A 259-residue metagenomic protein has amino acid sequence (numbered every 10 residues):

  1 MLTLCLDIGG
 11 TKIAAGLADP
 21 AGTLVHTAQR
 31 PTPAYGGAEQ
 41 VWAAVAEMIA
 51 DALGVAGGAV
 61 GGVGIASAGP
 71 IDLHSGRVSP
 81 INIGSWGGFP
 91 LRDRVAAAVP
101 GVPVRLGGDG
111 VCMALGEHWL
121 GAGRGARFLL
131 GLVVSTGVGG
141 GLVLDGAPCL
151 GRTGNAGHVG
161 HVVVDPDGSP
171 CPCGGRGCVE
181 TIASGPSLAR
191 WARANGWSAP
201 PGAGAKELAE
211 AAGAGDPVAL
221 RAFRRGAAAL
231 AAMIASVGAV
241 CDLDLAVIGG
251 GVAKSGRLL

Functional and structural regions predicted by a protein language model:
M1-G62, D72-R77, D93-V104, G116-F128 (+3 more regions): ATP-binding/phosphotransfer module of carbohydrate and carboxylate kinases, centering on a glycine-rich
D7, D109, S135: Active-site glycine-centered loops adjacent to acidic/histidine catalytic or metal-binding residues that shape
G76-G87: A charged helix-plus-loop insertion that forms the helical arch/lid used to bind and gate nucleic-acid substrates
G110-A114: Active-site-adjacent loop/helix segments that line or gate small-molecule/cofactor pockets in enzymes
V133-G141: Gly/Ser-rich catalytic serine loop of serine hydrolases
N155-H158: Structural signature of FAD isoalloxazine-binding scaffolds in flavoprotein oxidoreductases
